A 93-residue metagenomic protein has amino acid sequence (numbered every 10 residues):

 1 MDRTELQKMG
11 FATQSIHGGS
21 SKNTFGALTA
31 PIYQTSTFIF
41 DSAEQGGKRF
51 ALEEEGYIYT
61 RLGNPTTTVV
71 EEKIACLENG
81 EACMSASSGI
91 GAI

Functional and structural regions predicted by a protein language model:
M1-E54, L62: N-terminal glycine-rich, Lys/His-bearing helix-loop that initiates the first secondary-structure elements of many
S42-G91: Conserved N-terminal alpha-helix of the aminotransferase class I/II PLP-enzyme fold
